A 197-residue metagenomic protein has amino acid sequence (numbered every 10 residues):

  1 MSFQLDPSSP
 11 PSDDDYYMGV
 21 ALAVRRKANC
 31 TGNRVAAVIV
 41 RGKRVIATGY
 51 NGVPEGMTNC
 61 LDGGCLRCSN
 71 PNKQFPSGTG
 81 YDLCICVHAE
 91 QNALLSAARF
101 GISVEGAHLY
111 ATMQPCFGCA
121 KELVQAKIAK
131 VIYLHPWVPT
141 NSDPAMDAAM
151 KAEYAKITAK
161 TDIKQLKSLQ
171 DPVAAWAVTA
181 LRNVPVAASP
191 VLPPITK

Functional and structural regions predicted by a protein language model:
M1-K197: Zinc-dependent deaminase catalytic domain
